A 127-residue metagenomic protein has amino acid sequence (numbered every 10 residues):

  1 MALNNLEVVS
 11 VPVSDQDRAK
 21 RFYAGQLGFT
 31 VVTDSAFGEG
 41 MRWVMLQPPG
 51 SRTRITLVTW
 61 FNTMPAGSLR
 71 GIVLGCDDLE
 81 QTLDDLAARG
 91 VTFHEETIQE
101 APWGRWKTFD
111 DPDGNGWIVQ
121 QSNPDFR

Functional and structural regions predicted by a protein language model:
M1-N4, V8-V11, V32-S35, R42 (+1 more regions): Vicinal oxygen chelate
L6-V8, G67-I72: Eukaryotic phosphotyrosine signaling hubs
S10-P12, Q47, V73-D77, Q120: Short hydrophobic/aromatic beta-strand micro-patches that form the beta-sheet surface supporting nucleotide- or nucleic
V11-T53: Core segments of cupin and vicinal oxygen chelate
F22, E80-D85: Short amphipathic alpha-helices within nucleic acid-binding modules
P49-R54, T63-P65, L79-Q81: Short, charged/polar surface micro-motifs in flexible loops or helix N-caps
T59-M64, I72-G75: Helix-adjacent hinge/juxtasegments
